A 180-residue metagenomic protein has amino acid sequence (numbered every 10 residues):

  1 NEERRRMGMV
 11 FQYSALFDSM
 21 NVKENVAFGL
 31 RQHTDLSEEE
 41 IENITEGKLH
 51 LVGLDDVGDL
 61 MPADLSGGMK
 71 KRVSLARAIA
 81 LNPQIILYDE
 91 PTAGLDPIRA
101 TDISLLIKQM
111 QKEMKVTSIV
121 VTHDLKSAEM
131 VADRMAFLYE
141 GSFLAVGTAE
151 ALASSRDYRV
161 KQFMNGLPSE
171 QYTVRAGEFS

Functional and structural regions predicted by a protein language model:
N1-G8, E38, L152-S155: ABC ATPase NBD coupling module
E38-D56: Conserved ABC ATPase "signature" region
M61-L65, M69: Conserved ABC ATPase signature
A80-Q84: A short, proline-enriched helix->beta-strand linker immediately N-terminal to the Walker B motif in ABC-type P-loop
I86-D89: Catalytic Walker B motif of ABC-type/P-loop ATPase nucleotide-binding domains
T101-M114: Helical segment within the ABC ATPase nucleotide-binding domain
